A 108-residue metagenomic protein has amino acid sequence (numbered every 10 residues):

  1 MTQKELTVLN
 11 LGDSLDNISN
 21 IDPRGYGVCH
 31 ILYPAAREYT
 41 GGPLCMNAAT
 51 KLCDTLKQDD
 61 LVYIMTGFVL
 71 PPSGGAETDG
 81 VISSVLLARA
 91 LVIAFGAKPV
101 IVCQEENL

Functional and structural regions predicted by a protein language model:
M1-L61: Positively charged, low-complexity intrinsically disordered leader regions
E5, E38, E77, E105-E106: Glutamate identity and glutamate-enriched acidic tracts
A36-T40, L61-V62, T66-S83: Short, glycine-rich nucleotide/cofactor-binding loops
P43, N47, I82, L86 (+1 more regions): Generic alpha-helix structural propensity
L56-D60, V92-P99: Short, solvent-exposed loop/edge-beta patches enriched in aromatic
F68-L70, E105-L108: Acidic, glycine-rich active-site loops and adjacent beta-strand->loop/helix elements that engage anionic groups
E77-G96: Histidine-anchored nucleotide/phosphate-binding helix
K98-E106: Short internal beta-strands
